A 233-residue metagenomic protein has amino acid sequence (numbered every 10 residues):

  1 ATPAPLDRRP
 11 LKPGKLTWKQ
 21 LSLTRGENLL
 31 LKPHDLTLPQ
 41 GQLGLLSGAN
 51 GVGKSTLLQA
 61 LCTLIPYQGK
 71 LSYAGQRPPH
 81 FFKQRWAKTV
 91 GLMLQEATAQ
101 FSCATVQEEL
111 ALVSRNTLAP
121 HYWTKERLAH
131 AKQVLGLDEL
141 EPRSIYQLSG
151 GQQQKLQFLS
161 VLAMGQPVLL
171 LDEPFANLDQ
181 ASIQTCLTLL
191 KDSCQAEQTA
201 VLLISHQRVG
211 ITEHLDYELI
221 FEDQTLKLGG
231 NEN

Functional and structural regions predicted by a protein language model:
S47-A49: The feature captures the beta-strand-to-loop junction immediately N-terminal to the Walker
C62: Helix-to-loop junction immediately C-terminal to a conserved catalytic motif
P66-P79, W86: Conserved ABC transporter NBD signature motif
Y122-L140: Conserved ABC ATPase "signature" region
S144-L148: Conserved ABC ATPase signature
F158: Hydrophobic anchor residue at the start of the ABC signature
L169-E173: Catalytic Walker B motif of ABC-type/P-loop ATPase nucleotide-binding domains
